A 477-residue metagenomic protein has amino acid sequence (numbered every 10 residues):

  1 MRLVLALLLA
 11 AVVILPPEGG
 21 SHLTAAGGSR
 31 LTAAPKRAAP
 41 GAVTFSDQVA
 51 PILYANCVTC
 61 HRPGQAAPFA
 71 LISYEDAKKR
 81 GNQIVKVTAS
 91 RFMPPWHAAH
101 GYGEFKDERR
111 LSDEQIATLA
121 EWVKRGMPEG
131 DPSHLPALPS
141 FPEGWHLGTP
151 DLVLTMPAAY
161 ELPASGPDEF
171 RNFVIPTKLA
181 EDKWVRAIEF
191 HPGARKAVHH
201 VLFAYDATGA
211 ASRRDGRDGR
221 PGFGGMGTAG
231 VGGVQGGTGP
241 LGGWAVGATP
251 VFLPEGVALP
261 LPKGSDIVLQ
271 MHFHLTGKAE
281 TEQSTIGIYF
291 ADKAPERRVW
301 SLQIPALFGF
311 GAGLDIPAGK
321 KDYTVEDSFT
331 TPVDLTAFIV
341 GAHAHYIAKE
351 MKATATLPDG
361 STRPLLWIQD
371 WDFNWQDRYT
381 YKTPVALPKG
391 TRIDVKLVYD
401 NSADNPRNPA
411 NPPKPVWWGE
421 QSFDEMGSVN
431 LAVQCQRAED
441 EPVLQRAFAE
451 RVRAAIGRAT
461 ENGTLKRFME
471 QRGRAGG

Functional and structural regions predicted by a protein language model:
M1-V4: Positively charged n-region of N-terminal signal peptides that target proteins for export
L9-A11, P17, A25-K183, H191 (+2 more regions): Aromatic- and Gly/Pro-enriched helix-to-coil junctions and flexible linker segments
P95, H100-F105, L135-W184, E189-T336 (+1 more regions): Beta-strand-centric surfaces of beta-sandwich/beta-rich domains
